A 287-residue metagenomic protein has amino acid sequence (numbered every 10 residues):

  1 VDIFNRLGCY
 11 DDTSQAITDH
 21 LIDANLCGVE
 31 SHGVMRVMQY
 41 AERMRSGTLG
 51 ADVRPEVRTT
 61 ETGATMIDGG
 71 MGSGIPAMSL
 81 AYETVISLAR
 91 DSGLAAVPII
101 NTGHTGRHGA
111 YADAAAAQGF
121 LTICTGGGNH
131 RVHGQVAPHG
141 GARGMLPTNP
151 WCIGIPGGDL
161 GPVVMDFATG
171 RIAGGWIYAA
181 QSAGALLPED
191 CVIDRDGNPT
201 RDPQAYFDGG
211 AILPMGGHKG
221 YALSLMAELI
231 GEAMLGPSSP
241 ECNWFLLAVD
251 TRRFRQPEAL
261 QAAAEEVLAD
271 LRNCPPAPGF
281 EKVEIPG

Functional and structural regions predicted by a protein language model:
V1, R6, M234, S238-G287: Catalytic-core signal marking the mid-to-C-terminal active-site face
C9-M35, L49-T60, S239-C242: N-terminal glycine-rich anion-binding loops that anchor highly charged ligand groups
H32-I86: Active-site cofactor/substrate anionic-group-binding motifs, chiefly glycine- and Lys/Arg-rich phosphate-binding loops
A64-G158: A generic, well-ordered mixed alpha/beta core segment in the N-terminal half of proteins
F120-Q135, A227-F245: Glycine-rich phosphate/pyrophosphate-binding loops and their adjacent beta-strand/loop elements at enzyme active sites
R131-Q204: Phosphate/diphosphate-binding glycine-rich loops and adjacent basic-rich segments that engage nucleotide
G175, Q181-S238: Secondary-shell segments that build the walls of catalytic and ion/ligand-binding clefts
